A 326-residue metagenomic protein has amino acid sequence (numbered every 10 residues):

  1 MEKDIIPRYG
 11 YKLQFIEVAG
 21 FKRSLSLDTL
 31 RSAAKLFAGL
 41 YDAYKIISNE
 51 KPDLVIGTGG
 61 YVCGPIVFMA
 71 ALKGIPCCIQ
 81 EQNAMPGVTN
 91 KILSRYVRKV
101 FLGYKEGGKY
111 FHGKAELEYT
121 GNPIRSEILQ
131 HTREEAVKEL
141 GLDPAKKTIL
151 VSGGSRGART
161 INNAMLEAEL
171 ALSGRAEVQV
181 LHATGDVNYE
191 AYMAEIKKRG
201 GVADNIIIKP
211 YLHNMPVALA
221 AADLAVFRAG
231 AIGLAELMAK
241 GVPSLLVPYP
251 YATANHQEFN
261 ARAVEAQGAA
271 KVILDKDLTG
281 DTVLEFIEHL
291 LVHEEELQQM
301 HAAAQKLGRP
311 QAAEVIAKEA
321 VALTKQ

Functional and structural regions predicted by a protein language model:
M1-A38, D186, K276: Conserved nucleotide-sugar phosphate-binding/catalytic loop shared by glycosyltransferases and other
I5, Y9, R133-F227, E258-A261 (+2 more regions): Donor-nucleotide binding loops and adjacent catalytic segments primarily of GT-B fold Leloir glycosyltransferases
K12, A71-E134: Active-site-proximal region of nucleotide-activated glycan assembly enzymes, centered on histidine/acidic-rich loops
D42-I56, V62-C78, K91-Y96: Glycosyltransferases and closely related glycan-assembly transferases that use nucleotide-activated donors
P52-L54, P216, A220-A235, V242-P243: Acidic donor-binding loop of glycosyltransferase active sites
K73, A220-A222, M238-P248, Q267: Conserved donor-binding/catalytic loop of nucleotide-activated donor transferases
E296-P310: A short, well-ordered alpha-helix in the C-terminal region of glycosyltransferases
R309-Q326: C-terminal alpha-helical cap of glycosyltransferases
